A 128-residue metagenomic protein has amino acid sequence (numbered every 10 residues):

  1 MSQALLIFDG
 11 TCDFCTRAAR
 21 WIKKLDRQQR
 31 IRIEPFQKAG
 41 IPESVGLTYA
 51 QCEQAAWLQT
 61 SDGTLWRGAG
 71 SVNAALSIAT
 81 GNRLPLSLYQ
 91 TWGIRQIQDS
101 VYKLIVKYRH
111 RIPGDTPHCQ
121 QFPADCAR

Functional and structural regions predicted by a protein language model:
M1-K24: Local sequence-structure signature of Cys/Sec-based thiol-disulfide redox active-site neighborhoods
T11-F14, P35-K38, D99: A short linear-motif detector with a strong N-terminal bias
A19, K38, V72: Generic structural marker for isolated residues within well-ordered, non-membrane alpha-helices of soluble domains
K24-L25, A75: Glycine-rich, phosphate-binding/catalytic loops in enzymes
L25-R27, C52: Short, structurally constrained coil/turn elements that cap an alpha-helix or connect an alpha-helix to the following
Q28-P42: Thiol-based oxidoreductase modules, predominantly thioredoxin-like and allied folds used for disulfide exchange
I41-R128: Thiol/selenol-based redox catalytic cores and closely related redox-interacting motifs
